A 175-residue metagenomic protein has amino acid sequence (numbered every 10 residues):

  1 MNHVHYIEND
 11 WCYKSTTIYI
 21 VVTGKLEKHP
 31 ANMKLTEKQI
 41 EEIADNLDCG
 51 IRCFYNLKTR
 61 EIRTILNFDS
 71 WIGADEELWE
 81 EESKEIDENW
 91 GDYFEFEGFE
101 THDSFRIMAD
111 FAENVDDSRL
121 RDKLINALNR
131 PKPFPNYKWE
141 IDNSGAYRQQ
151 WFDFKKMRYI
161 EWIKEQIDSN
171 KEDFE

Functional and structural regions predicted by a protein language model:
N32-I86: Extended, charge-biased low-complexity segments that typically form long amphipathic alpha-helices/coiled-coils
T64-I125: Aromatic-anchored, charged helix-turn/loop surface patch used as a conserved interaction hotspot
G98-R158: Amphipathic protein-protein interaction modules
Y147-E175: Acidic, proline/glycine-rich low-complexity IDRs
